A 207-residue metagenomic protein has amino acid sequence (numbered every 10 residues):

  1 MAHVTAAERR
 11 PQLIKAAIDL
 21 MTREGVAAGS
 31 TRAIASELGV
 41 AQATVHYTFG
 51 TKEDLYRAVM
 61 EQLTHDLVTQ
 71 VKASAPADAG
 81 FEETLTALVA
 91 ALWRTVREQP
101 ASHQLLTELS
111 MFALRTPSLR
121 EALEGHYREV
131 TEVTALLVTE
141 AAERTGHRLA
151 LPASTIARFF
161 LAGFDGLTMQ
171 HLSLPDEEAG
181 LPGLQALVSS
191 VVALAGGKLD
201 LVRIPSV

Functional and structural regions predicted by a protein language model:
R9-Q12, A16, L20-D54, A58: Helix-turn-helix
A16-R23, Q70-A73, L105, L109 (+1 more regions): Solvent-exposed, amphipathic alpha-helical segments
E24, D78, T95-Q99, T116 (+1 more regions): Short coil/turn helix-boundary motifs
A58, K72-S102, A153-F160: Hydrophobic alpha-helical connector segments
E61-D66: Short, basic, alpha-helical segments at the C-terminal edge of helix-turn-helix-like DNA-binding modules
E98-E121: Amphipathic alpha-helical segments used for helix-helix packing
R120-E124, A141-V207: Hydrophobic/aromatic-rich alpha-helical bundle segments in the mid-to-C-terminal region
A122-E129, V133: Short, solvent-exposed amphipathic helices
